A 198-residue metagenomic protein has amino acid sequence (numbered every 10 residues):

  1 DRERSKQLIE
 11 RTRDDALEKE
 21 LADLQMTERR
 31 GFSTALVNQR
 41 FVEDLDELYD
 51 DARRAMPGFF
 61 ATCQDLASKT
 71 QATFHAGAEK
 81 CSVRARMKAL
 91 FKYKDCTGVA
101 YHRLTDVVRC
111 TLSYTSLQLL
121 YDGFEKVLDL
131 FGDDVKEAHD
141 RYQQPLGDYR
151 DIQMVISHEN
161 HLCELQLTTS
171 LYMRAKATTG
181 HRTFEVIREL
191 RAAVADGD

Functional and structural regions predicted by a protein language model:
D1-R103, Y121, T178, E189-D198: Charge-rich, low-complexity segments
K92-D198: Long beta-strand-rich cores associated with HINT superfamily self-processing modules
